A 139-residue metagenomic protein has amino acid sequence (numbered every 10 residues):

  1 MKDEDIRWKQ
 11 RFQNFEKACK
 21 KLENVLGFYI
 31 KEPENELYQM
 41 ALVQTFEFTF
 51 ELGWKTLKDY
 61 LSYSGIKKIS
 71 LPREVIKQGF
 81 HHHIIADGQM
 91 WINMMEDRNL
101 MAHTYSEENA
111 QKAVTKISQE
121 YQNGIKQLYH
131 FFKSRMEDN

Functional and structural regions predicted by a protein language model:
M1-N139: Solvent-exposed interaction patches of small proteins and small membrane subunits
